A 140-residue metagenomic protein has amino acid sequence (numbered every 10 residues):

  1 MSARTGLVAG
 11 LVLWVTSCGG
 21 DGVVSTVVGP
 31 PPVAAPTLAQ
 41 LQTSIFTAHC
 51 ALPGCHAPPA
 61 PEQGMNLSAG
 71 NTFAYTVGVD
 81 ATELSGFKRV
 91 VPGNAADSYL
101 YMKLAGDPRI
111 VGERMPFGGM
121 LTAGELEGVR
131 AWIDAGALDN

Functional and structural regions predicted by a protein language model:
M1-V8: Bacterial N-terminal signal peptides that target proteins for export
W14-S17: C-terminal motif of bacterial Sec signal peptides marking the signal peptidase cleavage site
G19-V33, A39-E127: Solvent-exposed helix-loop boundary motif
A123, A135-N140: Flexible coil segments in periplasmic/lumen-exposed cytochrome c-class electron-transfer proteins
